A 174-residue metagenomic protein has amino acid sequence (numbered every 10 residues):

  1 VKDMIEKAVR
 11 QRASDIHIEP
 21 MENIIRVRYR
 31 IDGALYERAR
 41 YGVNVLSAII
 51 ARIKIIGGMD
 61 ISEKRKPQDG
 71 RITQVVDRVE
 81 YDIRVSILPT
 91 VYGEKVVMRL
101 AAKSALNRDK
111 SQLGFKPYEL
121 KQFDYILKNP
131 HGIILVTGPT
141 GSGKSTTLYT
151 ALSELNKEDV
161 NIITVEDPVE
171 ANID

Functional and structural regions predicted by a protein language model:
V1-S142, T147: N-terminal "pre-motor" subdomain/linker immediately upstream of P-loop NTPase catalytic cores
T137, S153, K157-I173: Short beta-strand-centered segment that lines the nucleotide-binding/catalytic pocket of NTP-utilizing
L148-L152: Post-Walker A alpha-helix
